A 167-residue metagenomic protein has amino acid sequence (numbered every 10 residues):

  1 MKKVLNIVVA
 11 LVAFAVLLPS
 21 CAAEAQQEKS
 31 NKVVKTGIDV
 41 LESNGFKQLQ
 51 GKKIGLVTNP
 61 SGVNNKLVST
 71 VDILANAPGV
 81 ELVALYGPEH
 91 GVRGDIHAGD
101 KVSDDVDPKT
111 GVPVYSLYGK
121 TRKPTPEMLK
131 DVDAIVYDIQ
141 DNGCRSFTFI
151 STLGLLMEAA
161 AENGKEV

Functional and structural regions predicted by a protein language model:
M1-K29: Bacterial Sec-dependent N-terminal signal peptides
N31, H90-V92, K101-S103: A cross-family phosphate/adenosyl-ligand binding-site feature
V33-V80: N-terminal phosphate-binding or glycine-rich loops at protein starts, especially the Walker A/P-loop of NTPases
G79-V80, A160-E166: A short helix->loop->beta-strand "cap" motif at the edges of active sites that frequently abuts
E81-H90: Short internal beta-strands
V102-V132, C144: Glycine-rich oxoanion-binding loops at beta->alpha junctions
D133-N142, V167: Short acidic catalytic loops
D141-L153: Glycine/threonine-rich flexible loop motifs
